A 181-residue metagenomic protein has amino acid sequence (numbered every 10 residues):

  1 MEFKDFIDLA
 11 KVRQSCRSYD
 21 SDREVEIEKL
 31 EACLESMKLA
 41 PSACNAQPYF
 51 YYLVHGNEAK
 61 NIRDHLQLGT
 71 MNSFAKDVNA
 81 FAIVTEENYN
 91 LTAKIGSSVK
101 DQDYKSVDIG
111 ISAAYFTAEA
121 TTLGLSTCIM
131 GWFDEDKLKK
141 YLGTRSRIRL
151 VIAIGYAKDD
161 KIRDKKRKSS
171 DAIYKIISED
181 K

Functional and structural regions predicted by a protein language model:
M1-A80, E87, K181: N-terminal amphipathic, basic helical "cap/leader" segment at the start of enzyme domains
F6-C16, E24, L150-K181: C-terminal helix-cap and adjacent tail motif
Y19, L91-Q102: Glycine/charged-rich beta-loop-alpha catalytic/anionic-binding loops adjacent to active sites
M37, A82, S97-K139: Small-aliphatic-rich amphipathic alpha-helix that forms the alpha element of a beta-alpha
D64, A93-I95, K161-K166: Short, charged, solvent-exposed linker or helix-capping segments at domain edges/interfaces that act as flexible hinges
M71-F81, G143-R163: A glycine-rich helix N-cap at a beta->alpha junction
F81-I95: Acidic-glycine-rich active-site phosphate/pyrophosphate-binding loop
E86, W132, Y156: Short secondary-structure boundary segments
